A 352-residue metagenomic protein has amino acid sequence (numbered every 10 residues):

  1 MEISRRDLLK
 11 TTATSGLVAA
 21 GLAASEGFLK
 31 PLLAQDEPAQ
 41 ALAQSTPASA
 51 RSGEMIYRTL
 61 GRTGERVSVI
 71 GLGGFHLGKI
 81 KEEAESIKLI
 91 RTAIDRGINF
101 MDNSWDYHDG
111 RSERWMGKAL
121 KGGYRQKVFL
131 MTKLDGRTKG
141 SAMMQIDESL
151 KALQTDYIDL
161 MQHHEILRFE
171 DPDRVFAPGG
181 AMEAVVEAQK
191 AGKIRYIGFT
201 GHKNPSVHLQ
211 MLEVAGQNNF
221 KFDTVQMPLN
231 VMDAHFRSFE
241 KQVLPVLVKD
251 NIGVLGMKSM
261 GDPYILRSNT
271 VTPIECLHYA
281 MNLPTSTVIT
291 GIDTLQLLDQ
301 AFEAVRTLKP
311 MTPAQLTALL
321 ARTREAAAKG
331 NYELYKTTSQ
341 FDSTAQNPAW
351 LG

Functional and structural regions predicted by a protein language model:
M1-A19, K30: N-terminal secretory signal peptides and thylakoid transit peptides that target proteins across membranes
S15-A19, A23-F28, N218, Q242-G352: Structured C-terminal cap/extension of enzyme domains
A24-I70: C-terminal segment of N-terminal export signals and the immediately downstream linker at the start of the mature
L60, L72, M101, M116 (+7 more regions): Conserved, mostly hydrophobic/aromatic
G73-E83, K133-G140, R267: Active-site mouth loops of central-metabolism enzymes
N103-A119: Glycine-rich, proline-tolerant flexible connector loops at the mouths of alpha/beta enzymes
G117-L130, M182-E187: Alpha-helix-loop-beta-strand connector modules within alpha/beta enzyme cores
R137-Q242, V248-L255: Glycine/proline-rich, positively charged, aromatic-decorated active-site loop/lid region on the catalytic face
